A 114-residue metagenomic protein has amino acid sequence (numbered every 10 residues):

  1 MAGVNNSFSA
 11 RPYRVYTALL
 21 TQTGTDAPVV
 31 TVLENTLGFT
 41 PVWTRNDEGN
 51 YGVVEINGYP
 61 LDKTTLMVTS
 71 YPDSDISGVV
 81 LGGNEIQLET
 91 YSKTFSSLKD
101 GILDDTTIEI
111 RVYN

Functional and structural regions predicted by a protein language model:
M1-G58, T94, K99-N114: Extracellular receptor-binding modules and their adjoining Ser/Thr/Gly/Asp/Asn-rich linkers
V4-N5, D62, G83, S92: Generic cytosolic/nucleocytoplasmic N-terminal low-complexity/intrinsically disordered segments
N6-F8, D73-I76: Intrinsically disordered, low-complexity segments enriched in Ser/Pro/Gly/Ala and basic residues
P28, T36, T64, D75-S77: Intrinsically disordered, low-complexity regions of eukaryotic proteins
V42-R45, D75-V79: Short amphipathic beta-strand and strand-loop transition segments with alternating hydrophobic
D47, V79-T94: Ser/Thr- and Asn-enriched, surface-exposed coil loops between beta-strands
D62-Y71: Change to "...patches in solvent-exposed regions of secreted, membrane-anchored, or virion-exposed structural
